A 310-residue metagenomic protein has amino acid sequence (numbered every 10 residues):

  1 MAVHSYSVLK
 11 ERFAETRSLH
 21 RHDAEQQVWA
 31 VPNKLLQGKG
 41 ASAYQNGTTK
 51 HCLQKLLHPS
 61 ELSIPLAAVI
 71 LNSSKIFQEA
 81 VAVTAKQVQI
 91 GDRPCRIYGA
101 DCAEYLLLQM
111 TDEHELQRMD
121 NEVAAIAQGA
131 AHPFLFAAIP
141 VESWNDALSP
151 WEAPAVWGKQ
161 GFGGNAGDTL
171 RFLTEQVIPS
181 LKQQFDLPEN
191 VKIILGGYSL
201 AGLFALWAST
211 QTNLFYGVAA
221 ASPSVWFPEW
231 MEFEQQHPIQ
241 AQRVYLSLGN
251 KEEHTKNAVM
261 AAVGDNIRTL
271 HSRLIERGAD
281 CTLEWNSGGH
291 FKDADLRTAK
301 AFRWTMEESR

Functional and structural regions predicted by a protein language model:
R21, G40, S63-Y105, F134: A domain-start/cap signature at the N-terminus of enzymes
Q45-H51: Short, charge-rich patches within N-terminal targeting peptides
E104-D186: Serine-hydrolase catalytic machinery in alpha/beta-hydrolase-like enzymes
I194, G217-A219: Residue in the alpha/beta-hydrolase core beta-strand immediately N-terminal to the catalytic nucleophile
G196-G197, A201: Gly/Ala-rich beta-loop-alpha elbow adjacent to hydrolase catalytic centers
G202-Q211: Short glycine-enriched nucleophile-adjacent loop and the immediately C-terminal alpha-helix near the catalytic center
A219-W226: Active-site nucleophile loop of the alpha/beta-hydrolase fold
W226-D293: The feature captures the conserved acid-bearing segment of alpha/beta-hydrolase catalytic domains
